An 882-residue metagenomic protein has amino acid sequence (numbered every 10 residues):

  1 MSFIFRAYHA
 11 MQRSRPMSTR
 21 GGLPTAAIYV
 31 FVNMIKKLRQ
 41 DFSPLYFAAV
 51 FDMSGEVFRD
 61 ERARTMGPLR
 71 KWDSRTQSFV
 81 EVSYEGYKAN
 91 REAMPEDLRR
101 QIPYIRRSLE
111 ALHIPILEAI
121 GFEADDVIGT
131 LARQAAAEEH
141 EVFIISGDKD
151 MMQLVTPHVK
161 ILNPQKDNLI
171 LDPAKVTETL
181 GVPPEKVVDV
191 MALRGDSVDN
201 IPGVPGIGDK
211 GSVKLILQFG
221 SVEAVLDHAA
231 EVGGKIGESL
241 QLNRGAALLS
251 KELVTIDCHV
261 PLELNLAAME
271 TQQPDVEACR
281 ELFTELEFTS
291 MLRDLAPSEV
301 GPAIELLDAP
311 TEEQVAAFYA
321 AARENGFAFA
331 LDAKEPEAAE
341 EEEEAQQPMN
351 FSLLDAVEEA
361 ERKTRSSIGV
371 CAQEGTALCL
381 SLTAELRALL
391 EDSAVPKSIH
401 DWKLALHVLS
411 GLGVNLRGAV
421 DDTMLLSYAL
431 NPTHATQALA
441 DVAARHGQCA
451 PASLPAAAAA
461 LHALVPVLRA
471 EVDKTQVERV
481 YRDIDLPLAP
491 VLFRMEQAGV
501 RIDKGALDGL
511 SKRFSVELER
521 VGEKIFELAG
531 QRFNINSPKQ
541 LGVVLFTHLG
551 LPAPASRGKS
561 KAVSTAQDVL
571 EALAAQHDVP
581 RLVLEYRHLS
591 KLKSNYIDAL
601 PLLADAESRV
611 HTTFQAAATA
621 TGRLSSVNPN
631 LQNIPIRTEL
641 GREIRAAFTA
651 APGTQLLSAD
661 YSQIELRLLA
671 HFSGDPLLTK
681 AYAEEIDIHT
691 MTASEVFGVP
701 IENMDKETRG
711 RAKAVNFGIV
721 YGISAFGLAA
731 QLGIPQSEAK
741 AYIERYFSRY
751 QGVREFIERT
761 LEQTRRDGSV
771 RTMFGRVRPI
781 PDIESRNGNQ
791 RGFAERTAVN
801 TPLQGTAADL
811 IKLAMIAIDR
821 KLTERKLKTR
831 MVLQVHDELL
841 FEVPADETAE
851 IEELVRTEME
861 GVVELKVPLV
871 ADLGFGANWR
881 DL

Functional and structural regions predicted by a protein language model:
M1-I145, K149-I170, A246-L249, T255-E263: Noncatalytic, basic helical substrate-engagement surface that gates or grips nucleic-acid strands
R6-Q40, L45-Y46, Q77, G86-D97 (+4 more regions): Conserved RNase H-like, two-metal-ion catalytic cores of nucleic-acid enzymes
S43-F51, W72-S74, F79-V82, R106 (+10 more regions): Non-catalytic nucleic-acid-binding/docking modules located in mid-to-C-terminal regions of nucleic-acid enzymes
G86-R100, T156-V182, I236-S239, H407 (+1 more regions): Short alpha-helix plus adjacent loop in nuclease-associated cores
N243-S381, A457-I636, Q655, E665 (+6 more regions): Conserved "right-hand" nucleotidyltransferase catalytic core of DNA-directed polymerases
V370-E374, K397, D401, M424-A456 (+2 more regions): Function-dense linear segments that define catalytic or interfacial modules in macromolecule-processing proteins
R494-Q497, P552, S556, D605 (+8 more regions): Conserved catalytic core of nucleic-acid polymerases
S537, D846-E853: Short, conserved charged micro-motifs
